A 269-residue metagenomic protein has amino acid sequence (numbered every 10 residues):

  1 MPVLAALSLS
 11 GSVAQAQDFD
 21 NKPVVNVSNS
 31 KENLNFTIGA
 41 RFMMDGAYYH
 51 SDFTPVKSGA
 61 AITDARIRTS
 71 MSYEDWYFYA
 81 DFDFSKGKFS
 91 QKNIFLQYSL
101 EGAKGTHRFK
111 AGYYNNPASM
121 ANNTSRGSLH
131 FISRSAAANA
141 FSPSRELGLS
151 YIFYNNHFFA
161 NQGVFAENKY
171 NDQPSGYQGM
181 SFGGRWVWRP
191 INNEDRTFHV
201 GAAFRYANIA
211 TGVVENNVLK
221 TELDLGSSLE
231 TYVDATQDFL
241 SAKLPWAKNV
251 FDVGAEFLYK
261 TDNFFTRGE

Functional and structural regions predicted by a protein language model:
M1-R41: N-terminal periplasmic/intermembrane-space "pro-region" immediately following the signal or transit peptide
V3, D20, F131-I132, A166 (+1 more regions): General secondary-structure edge motif
L4-L9, V27, L34, L96 (+9 more regions): Generic detector of leucine side chains in alpha-helical contexts
A14-F19, M44, A255, G268: Intrinsic disorder/low-complexity signal
Q17, S58, W246-A247: Short, solvent-exposed secondary-structure boundary motifs
V24-H50, T54-Y170, P174-A210: Outer membrane beta-barrel
M180-E269: Surface-exposed beta-loop-beta
